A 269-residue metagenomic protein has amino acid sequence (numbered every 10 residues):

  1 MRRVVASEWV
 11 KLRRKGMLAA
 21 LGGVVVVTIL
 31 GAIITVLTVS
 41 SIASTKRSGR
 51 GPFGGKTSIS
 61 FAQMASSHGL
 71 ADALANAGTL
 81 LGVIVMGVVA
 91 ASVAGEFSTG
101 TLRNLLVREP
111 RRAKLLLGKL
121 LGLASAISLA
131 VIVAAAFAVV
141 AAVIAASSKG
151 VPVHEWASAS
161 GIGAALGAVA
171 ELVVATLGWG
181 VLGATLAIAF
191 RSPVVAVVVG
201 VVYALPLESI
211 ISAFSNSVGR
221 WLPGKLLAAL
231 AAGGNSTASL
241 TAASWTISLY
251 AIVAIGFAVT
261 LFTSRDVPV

Functional and structural regions predicted by a protein language model:
M1-V26: Aromatic- and glycine-rich beta-strand/loop motifs that create alpha-glucan
V4, N216-N235: Short hydrophobic, aromatic-rich alpha-helical segments embedded in or entering the lipid bilayer of multi-pass
K11, A94, L105-V107, G183 (+1 more regions): Helix-capping/transition residues at the boundaries of transmembrane alpha-helices and the short helical linkers
G16-L18, R111-A113, L117, S192-V195: Membrane-helix interface segments
L18, G22-S92, L116-I188, A228-L249 (+1 more regions): Secretory targeting signals
G31-S41, F190-K225: Transmembrane helix segments
M86-A113: Transmembrane helix boundary and interhelical loop/hinge segments in multi-pass membrane proteins
T246-V269: Junction motif at the cytosolic side of a transmembrane helix
